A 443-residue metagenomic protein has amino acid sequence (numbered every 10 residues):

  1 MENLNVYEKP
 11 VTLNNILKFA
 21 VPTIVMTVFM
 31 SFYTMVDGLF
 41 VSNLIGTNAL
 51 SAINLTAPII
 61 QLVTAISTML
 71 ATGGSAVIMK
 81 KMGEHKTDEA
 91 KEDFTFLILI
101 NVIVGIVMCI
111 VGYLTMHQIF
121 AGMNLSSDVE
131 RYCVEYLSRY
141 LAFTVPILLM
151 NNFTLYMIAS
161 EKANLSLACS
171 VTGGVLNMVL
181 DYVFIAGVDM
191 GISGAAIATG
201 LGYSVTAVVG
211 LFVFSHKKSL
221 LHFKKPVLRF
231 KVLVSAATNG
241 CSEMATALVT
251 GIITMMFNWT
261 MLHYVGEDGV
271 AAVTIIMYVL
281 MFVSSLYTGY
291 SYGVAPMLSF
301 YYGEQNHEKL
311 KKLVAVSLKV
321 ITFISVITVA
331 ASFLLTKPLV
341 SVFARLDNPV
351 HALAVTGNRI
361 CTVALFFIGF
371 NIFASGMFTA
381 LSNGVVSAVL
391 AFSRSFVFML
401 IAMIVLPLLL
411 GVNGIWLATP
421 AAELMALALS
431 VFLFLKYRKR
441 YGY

Functional and structural regions predicted by a protein language model:
M1-A20, I78-V145, G187-C241, L298-A364 (+1 more regions): Short alpha-helical transmembrane segments in multi-pass integral membrane proteins
E8-I45, P58-G73, V102-C109, T144 (+3 more regions): N-terminal transmembrane alpha-helices
K18-D37, R139, M150, G173 (+4 more regions): Transmembrane helical elements of multi-pass membrane transporters/channels
F32-S51, F120-S127, V183-M190, G251-F282 (+3 more regions): Helix-terminus/linker motif at the lipid-water interface of multi-pass membrane proteins
D37, G74-S75, T115-M116, F153 (+10 more regions): Hydrophobic/aromatic residues in alpha-helical transmembrane segments
L50-I110, I147-S166, A272-T336, I368-L390 (+1 more regions): Small-residue-rich hydrophobic transmembrane alpha-helices
L62-A65, N177-D181, T206-L211, F282-S285 (+3 more regions): Hydrophobic transmembrane alpha-helices of multi-pass small-molecule transporters
A71, Y140-I158, S166-G174, A195-V208 (+4 more regions): Short runs within selected transmembrane alpha-helices of multi-pass transporters and secretion channels
